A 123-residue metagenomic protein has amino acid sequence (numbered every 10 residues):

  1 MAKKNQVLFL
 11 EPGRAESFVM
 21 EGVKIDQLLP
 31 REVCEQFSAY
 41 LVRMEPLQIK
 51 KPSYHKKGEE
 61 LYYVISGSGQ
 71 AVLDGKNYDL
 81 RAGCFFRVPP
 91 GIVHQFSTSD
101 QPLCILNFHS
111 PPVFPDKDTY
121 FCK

Functional and structural regions predicted by a protein language model:
M1-F37, F121-K123: A short, N-terminal "cap"/entry segment at the start of jelly-roll beta-barrel domains of the cupin/DSBH fold
V33, P90-D116: Ligand-binding loop in jelly-roll beta-barrel domains
Y40-K56: Conserved short histidine dyad/triad with adjacent acidic residue
K57-G69: Glycine- and acidic-residue-biased ligand/ion/polar-headgroup-sensing regions
S68-Q70, N77, V93, P102: Structural motif
G75-P90: Short acidic-glycine-tyrosine-enriched beta hairpin
